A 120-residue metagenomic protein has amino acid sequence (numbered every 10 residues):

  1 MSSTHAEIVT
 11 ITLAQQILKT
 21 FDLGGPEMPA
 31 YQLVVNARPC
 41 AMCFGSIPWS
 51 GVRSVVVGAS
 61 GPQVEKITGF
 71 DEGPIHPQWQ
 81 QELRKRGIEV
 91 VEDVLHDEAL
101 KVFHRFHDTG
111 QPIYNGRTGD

Functional and structural regions predicted by a protein language model:
M1-H5, R38, F70, P74: Residues at secondary-structure transition points
M1-I17: Acidic helix/loop or adjacent segment enriched in Glu/Asp that either coordinates divalent metal
Q15-G25: N-terminal [4Fe-4S]-dependent radical SAM core
G24-R38: Immediate flanking context of iron-sulfur cluster ligation sites
P29, S46-D120: Zinc-dependent deaminase
A37, A41-F44, W49: Conserved redox-active cysteine motifs that mediate thiol-disulfide chemistry, especially di-cysteine Cys-X(1-2)-Cys
